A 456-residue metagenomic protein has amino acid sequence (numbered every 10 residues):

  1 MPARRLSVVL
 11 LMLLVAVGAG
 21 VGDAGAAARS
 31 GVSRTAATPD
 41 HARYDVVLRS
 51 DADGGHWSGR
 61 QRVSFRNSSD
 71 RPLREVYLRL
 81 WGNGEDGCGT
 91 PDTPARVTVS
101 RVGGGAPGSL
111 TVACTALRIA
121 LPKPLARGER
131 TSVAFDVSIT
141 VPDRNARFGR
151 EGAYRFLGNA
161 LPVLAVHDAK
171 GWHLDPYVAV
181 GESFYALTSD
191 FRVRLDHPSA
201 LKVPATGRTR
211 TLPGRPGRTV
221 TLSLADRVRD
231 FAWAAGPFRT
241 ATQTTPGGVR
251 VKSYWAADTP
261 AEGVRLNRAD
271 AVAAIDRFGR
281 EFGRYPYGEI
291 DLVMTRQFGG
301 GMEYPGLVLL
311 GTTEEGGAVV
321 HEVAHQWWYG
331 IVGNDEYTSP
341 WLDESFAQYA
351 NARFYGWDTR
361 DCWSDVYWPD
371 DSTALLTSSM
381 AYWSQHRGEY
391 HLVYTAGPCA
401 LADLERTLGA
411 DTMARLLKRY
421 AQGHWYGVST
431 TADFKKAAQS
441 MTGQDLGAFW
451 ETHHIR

Functional and structural regions predicted by a protein language model:
R4-R5, G20-S58: N-terminal, polar/Ser/Thr-rich
F65-S69: Asparagine-centered strand-capping/turn motif at beta-strand->loop junctions
R74-P107, G158-L161, D196, A200-L201: Solvent-exposed beta-hairpin/edge-strand motifs
W81, V133-A232: Extended, low-hydrophobicity, Ser/Thr/Pro/Gly-biased non-transmembrane segments
P91-A153: A surface-exposed beta-strand-loop module
S183-V320, Y349: Hydrophobic helix-coil surface modules that form long, contiguous segments used for peptide/substrate interaction
G306-S364, L417: Zinc-dependent metallopeptidase catalytic helix centered on the HExxH motif and its immediate flanking segment
Y390, T395-R456: Amphipathic alpha-helical substructures
